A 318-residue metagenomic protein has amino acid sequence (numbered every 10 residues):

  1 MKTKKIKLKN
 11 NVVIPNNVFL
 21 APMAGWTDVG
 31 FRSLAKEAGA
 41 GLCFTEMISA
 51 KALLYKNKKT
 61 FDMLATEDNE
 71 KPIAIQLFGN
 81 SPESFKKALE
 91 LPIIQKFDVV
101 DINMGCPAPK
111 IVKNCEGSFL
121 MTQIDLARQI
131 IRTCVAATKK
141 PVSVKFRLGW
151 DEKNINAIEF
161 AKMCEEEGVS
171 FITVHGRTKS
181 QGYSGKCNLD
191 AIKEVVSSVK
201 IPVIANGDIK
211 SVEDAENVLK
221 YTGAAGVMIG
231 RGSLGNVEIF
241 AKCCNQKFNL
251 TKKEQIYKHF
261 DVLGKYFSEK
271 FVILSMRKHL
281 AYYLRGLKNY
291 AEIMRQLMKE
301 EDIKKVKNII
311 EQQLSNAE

Functional and structural regions predicted by a protein language model:
M1-K9, I14, A24, V29-G30 (+7 more regions): Alpha/beta catalytic cores of nucleotide-metabolism and tRNA/nucleoside-modifying enzymes
K2-L8, M23-D98: Glycine-rich, positively charged N-terminal anion/phosphate-binding segment
K7-V18, L53-P72, C106, I111-N114 (+3 more regions): N-terminal small/glycine-rich loop or linker at the start of catalytic domains across soluble metabolic enzymes
V18-P22, C43-T45, I73-L77, V100 (+4 more regions): Hydrophobic faces of well-ordered beta-strands that scaffold small-molecule active sites in alpha/beta enzyme cores
M23-G25, I48-A50, F78-N80, G105-P107 (+4 more regions): Active-site beta-loop-alpha junctions enriched in small/polar residues
A52-M63, A108-A137, K153-I155, S180-K193 (+2 more regions): Active-site-adjacent beta->alpha loops and helix N-cap segments on the catalytic face of soluble alpha/beta enzymes
K71-V142, R147-N154, E165: Active-site beta->alpha loop and helix N-cap motifs at the rims of alpha/beta catalytic domains
M121-Q123, T173-R177, A205-G207: Catalytic beta/alpha-barrel core
